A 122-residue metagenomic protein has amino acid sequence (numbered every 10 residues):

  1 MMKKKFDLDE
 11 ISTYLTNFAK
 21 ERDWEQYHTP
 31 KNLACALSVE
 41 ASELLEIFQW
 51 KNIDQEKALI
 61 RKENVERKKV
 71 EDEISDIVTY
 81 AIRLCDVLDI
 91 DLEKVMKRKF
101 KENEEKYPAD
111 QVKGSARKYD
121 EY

Functional and structural regions predicted by a protein language model:
M1-Y122: Flexible "arm" and connector segments at domain edges
